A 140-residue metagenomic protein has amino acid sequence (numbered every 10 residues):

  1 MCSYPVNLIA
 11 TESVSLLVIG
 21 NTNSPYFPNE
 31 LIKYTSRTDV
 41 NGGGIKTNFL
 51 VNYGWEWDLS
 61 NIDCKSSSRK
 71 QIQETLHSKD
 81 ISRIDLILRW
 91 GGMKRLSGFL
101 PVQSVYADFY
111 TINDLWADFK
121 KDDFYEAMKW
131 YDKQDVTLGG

Functional and structural regions predicted by a protein language model:
M1-G140: Flexible, compositionally biased loop and terminal segments
